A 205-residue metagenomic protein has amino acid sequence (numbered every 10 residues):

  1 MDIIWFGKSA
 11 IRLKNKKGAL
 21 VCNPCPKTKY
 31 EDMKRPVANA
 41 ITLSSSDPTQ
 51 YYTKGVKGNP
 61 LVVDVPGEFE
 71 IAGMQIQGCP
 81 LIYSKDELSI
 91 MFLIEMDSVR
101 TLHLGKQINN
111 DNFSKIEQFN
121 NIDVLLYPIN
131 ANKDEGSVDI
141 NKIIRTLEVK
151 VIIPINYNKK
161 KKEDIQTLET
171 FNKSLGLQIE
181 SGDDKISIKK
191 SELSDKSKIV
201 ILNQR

Functional and structural regions predicted by a protein language model:
M1-K29, L88-G105, V124: Conserved beta-strand hairpin/beta-sheet module of binuclear metal-dependent hydrolase folds, prominently
I3-K8, V151-R205: Binuclear metal-ion centers of metallo-dependent hydrolases, dominated by the metallo-beta-lactamase
R12, K27-E31, S46-Y52, N109-D111 (+2 more regions): Active-site environment of divalent metal-dependent phosphoester hydrolases
L13, I41, I76, K106 (+1 more regions): Divalent metal-coordination and catalytic microenvironments
P24-P26, S46-D47, L81-Y83, L104-I108 (+3 more regions): Active-site metal-binding loops of divalent metal-dependent hydrolases
K27-E68, E117-L126: Active-site metal-binding motif and surrounding structural segment of the metallo-beta-lactamase
T53-L102: Portal/gating segments that form or line small-molecule/metal binding sites
Y83-L147: Active-site-proximal loop/helix segments of hydrolase catalytic cores
